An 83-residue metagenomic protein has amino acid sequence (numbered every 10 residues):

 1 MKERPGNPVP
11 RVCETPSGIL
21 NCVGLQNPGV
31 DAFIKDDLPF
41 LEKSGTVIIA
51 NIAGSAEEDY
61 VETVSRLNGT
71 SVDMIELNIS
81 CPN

Functional and structural regions predicted by a protein language model:
M1-N83: Flavin-dependent oxidoreductase catalytic cores
